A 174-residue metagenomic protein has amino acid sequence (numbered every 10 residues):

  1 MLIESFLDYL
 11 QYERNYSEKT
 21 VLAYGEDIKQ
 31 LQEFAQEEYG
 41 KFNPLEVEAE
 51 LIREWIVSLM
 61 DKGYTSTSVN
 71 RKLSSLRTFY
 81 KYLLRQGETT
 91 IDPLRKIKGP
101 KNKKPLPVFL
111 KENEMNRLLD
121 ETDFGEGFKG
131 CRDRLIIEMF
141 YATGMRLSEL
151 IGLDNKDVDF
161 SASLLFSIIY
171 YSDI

Functional and structural regions predicted by a protein language model:
M1-I174: Conserved catalytic core of the tyrosine transesterase superfamily
